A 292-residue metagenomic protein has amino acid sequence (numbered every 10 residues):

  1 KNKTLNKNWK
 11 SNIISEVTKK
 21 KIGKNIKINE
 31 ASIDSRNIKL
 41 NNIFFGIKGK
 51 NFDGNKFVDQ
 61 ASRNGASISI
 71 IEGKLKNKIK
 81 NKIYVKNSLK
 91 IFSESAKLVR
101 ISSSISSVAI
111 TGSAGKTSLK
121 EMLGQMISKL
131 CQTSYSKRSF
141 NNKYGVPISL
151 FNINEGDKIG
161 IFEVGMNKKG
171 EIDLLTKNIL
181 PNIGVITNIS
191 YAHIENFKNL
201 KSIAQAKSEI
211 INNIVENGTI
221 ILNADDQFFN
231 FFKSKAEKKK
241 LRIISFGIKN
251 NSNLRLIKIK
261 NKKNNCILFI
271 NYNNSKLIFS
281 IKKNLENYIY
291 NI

Functional and structural regions predicted by a protein language model:
K1-F92, I257, S280, N284-E286: N-terminal leader/targeting and accessory segments in enzymes
G23, I83, S134, R242-I244: General small-molecule cofactor/ligand-binding pocket signal
G23-N25, N64, N77-I79, S128-L130 (+3 more regions): Short, well-ordered coil/turn elements that cap or connect secondary structure elements
K48, L200-A204, S208, G218 (+3 more regions): Adenine nucleotide phosphate-binding catalytic loops in nucleotide-utilizing enzymes
G73-L75, R138, I189, I248: Short, ordered loop/turn segments at secondary-structure junctions
K74-I79, D226-F231, N253: Short, charged/polar "capping" segments at the starts of alpha-helices and the immediately preceding loops
N77-K78, S118-L119, I189-A192, I267-L268 (+1 more regions): Cytosolic catalytic headpiece of P-type ATPases
K90-A224, N230-L241, S275: Phosphate-binding loop of NTP-binding sites
